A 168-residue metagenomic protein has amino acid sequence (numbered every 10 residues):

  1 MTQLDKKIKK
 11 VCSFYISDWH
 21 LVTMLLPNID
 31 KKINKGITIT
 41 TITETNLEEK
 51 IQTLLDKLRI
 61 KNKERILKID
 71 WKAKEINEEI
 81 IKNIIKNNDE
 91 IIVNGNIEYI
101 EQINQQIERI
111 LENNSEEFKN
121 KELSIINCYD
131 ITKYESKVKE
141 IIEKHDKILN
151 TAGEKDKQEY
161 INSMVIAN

Functional and structural regions predicted by a protein language model:
M1-N168: Non-catalytic regulatory/interaction regions at protein termini and inter-domain linkers
